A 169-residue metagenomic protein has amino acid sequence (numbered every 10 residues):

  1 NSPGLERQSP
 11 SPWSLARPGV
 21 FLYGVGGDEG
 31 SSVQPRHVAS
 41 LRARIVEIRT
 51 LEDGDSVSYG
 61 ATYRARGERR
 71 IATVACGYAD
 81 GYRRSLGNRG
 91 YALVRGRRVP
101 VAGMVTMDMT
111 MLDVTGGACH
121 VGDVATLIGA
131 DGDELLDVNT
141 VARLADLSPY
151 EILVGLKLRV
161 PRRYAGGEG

Functional and structural regions predicted by a protein language model:
S2-G169: Active-site anion/phosphate-binding pocket segments in diverse small-molecule metabolic enzymes
